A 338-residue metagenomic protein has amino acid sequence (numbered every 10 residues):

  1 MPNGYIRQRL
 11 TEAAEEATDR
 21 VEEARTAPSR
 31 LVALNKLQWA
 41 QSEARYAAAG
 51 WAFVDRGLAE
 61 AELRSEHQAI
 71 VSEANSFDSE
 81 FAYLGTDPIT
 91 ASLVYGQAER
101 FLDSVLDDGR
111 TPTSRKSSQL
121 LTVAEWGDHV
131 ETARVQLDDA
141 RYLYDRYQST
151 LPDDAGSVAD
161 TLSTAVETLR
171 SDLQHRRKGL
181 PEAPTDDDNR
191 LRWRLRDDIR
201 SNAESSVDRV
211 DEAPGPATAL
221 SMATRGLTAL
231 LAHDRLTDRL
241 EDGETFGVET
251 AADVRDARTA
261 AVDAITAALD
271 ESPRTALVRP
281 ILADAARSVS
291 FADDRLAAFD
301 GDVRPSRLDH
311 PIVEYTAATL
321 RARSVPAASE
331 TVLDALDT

Functional and structural regions predicted by a protein language model:
M1-T338: Extracellular/lumenal glycan-associated context and N-glycosylation machinery
